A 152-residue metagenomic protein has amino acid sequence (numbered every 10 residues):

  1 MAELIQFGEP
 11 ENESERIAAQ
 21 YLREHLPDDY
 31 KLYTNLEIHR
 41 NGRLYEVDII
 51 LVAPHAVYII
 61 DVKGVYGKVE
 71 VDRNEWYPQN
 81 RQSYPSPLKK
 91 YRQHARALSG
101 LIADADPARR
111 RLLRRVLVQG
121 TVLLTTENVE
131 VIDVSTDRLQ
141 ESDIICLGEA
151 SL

Functional and structural regions predicted by a protein language model:
M1-L152: Intrinsically disordered, low-complexity Ser/Thr/Pro/Gly-rich regulatory segments
